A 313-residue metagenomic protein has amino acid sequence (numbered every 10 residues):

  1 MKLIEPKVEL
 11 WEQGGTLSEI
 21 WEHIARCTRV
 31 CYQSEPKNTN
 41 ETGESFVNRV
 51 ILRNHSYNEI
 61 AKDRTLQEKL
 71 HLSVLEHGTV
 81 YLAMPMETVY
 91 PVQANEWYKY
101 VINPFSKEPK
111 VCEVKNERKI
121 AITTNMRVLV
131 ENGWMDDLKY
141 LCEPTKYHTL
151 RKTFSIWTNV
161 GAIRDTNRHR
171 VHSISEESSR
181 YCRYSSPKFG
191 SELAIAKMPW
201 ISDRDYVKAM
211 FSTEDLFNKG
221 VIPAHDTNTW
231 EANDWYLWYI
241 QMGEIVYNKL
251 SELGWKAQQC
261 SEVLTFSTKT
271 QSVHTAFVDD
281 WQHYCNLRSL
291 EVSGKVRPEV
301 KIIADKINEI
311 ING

Functional and structural regions predicted by a protein language model:
M1-G313: Family-specific signature for flavin-dependent thymidylate synthase
